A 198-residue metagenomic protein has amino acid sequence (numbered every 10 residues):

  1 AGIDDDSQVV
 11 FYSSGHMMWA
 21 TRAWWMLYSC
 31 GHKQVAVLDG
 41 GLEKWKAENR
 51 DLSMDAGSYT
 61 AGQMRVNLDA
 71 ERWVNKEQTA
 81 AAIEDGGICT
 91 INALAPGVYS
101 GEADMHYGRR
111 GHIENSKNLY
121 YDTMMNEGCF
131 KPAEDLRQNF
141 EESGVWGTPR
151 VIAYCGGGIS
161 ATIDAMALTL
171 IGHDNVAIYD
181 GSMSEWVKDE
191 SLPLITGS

Functional and structural regions predicted by a protein language model:
A1-A82, E102, S160-A177, G181-S182: Thiolate-centered catalytic microenvironments shared by cysteine-dependent enzyme domains
A1-D6, N75, A80-T148, K188 (+1 more regions): Positively charged, proline/Ser/Thr-rich regional signature most characteristic of the Rhodanese/CDC25-like
S14, A93-A95, C155-G156: Short, well-ordered beta-to-alpha junction loops that form the rim of enzyme active sites and present histidine/acidic
L38, Y120-Y121, C155, Y179: A secondary-structure boundary/capping signal
Q138, E142-S198: C-terminal appended segment following the main domain
